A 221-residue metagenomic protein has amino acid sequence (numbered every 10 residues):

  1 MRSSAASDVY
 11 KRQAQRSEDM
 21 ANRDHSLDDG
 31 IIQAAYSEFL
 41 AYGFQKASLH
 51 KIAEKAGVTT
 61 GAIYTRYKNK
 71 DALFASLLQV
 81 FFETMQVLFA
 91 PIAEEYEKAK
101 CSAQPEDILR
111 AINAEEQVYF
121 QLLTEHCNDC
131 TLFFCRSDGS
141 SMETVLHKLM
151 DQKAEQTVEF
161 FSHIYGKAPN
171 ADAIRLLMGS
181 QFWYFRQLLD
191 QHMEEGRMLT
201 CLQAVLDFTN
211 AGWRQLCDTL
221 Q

Functional and structural regions predicted by a protein language model:
M1-Q13: Single conserved hydrophobic/aromatic residue that forms the stacking wall/gate of nucleotide- or nucleobase-binding
A14-R16, E125, E155, E159 (+1 more regions): C-terminal peripheral helix-coil segments that are non-catalytic and often amphipathic
A21, Y36, C130-M150, F208: C-terminal/domain-terminus segments
G30, A34, E38-A72, S76: Helix-turn-helix
L49, Q79-M85: Short, basic, alpha-helical segments at the C-terminal edge of helix-turn-helix-like DNA-binding modules
S76, A90-E125: Hydrophobic alpha-helical connector segments
Y96-A103, C130-S137, I164, L188-M193 (+1 more regions): Secondary-structure edge/capping motif, primarily at the C-terminal ends of alpha-helices and the immediately following
E115-E125, D138-Y165, D172-G179: Amphipathic alpha-helical packing segments from all-alpha helical-bundle domains
